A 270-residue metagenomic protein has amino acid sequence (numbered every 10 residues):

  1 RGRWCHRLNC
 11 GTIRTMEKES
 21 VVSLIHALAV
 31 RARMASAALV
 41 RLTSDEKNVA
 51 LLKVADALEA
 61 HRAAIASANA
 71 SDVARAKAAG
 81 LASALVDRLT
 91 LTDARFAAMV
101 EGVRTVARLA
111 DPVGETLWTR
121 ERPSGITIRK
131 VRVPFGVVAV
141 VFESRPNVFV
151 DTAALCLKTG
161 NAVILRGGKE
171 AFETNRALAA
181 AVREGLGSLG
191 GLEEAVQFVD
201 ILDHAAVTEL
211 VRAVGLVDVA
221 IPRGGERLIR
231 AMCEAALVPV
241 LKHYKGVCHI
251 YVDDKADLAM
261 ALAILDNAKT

Functional and structural regions predicted by a protein language model:
H6-L8, T12: Short, positively charged and aromatic/hydrophobic N-terminal segments
M16-I128: N-terminal Rossmann-like NAD(P)+-binding subdomain of aldehyde/semialdehyde dehydrogenases
T119-V163, G168-A179: Substrate-binding/gating loop at the entrance of the active-site cleft, primarily in PLP-dependent aminotransferase-like
R122-S124, I201-A206, E226-L228: Short acidic loop-to-helix transition motifs that present clustered carboxylates
E143-N147, D151-A162, A177, A181-S188 (+1 more regions): ALDH superfamily catalytic-core signature
E184-V199: A glycine-rich helix N-cap at a beta->alpha junction
T208-V219, E226, E234, A263: Active-site/ligand-binding-proximal alpha/beta "capping" segment
